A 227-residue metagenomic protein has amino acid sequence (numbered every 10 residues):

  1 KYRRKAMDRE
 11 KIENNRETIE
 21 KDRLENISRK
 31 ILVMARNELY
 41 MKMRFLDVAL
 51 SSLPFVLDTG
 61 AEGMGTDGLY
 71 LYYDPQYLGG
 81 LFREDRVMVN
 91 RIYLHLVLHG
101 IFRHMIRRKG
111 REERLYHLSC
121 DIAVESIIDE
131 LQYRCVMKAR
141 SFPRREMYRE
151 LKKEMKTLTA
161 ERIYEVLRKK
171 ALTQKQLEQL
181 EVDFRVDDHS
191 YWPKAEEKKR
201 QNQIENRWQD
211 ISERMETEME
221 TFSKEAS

Functional and structural regions predicted by a protein language model:
R3-N90, V97-S227: Short, functionally important secondary-structure microenvironments
